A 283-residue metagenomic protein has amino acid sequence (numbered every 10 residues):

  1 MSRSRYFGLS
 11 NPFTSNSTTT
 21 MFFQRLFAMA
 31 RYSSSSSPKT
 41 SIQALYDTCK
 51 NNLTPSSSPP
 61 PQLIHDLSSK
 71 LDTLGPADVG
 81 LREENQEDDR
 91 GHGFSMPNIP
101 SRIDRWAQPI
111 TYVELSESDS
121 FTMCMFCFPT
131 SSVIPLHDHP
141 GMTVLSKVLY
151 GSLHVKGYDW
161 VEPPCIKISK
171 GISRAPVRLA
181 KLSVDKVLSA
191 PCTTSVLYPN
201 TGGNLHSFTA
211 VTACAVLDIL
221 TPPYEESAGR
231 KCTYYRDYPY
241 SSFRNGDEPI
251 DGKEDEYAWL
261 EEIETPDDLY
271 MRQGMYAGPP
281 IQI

Functional and structural regions predicted by a protein language model:
M1-I283: Jelly-roll (double-stranded beta-helix
